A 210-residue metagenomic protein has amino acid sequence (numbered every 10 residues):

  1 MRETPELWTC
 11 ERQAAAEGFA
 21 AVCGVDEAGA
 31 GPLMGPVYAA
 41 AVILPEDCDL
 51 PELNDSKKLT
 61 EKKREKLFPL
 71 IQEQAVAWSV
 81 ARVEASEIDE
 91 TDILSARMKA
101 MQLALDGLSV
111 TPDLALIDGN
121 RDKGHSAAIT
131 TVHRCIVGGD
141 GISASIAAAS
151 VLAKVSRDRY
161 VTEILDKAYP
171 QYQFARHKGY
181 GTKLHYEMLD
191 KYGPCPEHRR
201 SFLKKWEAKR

Functional and structural regions predicted by a protein language model:
M1-R210: RNase H-like, Mg2+-dependent phosphodiesterase core, and more generally RNA phosphate-backbone-engaging helix-loop
